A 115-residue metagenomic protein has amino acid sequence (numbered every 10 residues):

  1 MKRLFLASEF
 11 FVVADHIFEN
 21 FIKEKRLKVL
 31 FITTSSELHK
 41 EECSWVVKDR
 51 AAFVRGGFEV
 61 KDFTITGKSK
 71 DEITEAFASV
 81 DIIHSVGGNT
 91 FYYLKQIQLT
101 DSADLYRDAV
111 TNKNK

Functional and structural regions predicted by a protein language model:
M1-V86: N-terminal beta1-alpha1 cap of cysteine-dependent amidohydrolase-like domains
A52, D108-A109: Alpha-helical scaffold elements within enzyme catalytic domains, especially in hydrolases
D81-S85, Y92, R107: Short, contiguous, well-ordered secondary-structure segments
H84-G87, V110-K115: Catalytic nucleophile loop
T90-T100: Glycine/threonine-rich flexible loop motifs
L99-R107: Active-site glycine-rich loop that binds ribose-phosphate moieties when present
